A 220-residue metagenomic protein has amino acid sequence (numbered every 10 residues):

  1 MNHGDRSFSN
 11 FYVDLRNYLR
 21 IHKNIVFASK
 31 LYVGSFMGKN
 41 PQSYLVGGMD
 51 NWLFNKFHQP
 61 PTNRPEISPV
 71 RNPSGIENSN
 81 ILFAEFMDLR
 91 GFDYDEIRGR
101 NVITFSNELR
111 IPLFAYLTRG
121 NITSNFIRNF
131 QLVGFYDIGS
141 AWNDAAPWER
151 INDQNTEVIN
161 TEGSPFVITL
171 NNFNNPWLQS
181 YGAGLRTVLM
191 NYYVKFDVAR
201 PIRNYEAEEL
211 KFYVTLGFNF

Functional and structural regions predicted by a protein language model:
M1-G120, F126, W142, T156: C-terminal outer-membrane beta-barrel translocator/porin domains of Gram-negative envelope proteins and their
M1-S7, I97-N101, N175, P201-F212: Solvent-exposed loop/turn segments connecting transmembrane beta-strands in outer-membrane beta-barrel proteins
F27-L31, F105, F130-G134, A183 (+2 more regions): Transmembrane beta-strands of outer-membrane beta-barrel proteins
V102, P176-G184, N191, K211: Short amphipathic alpha-helical segments
F114, I138-N143, M190-Y192, P201-R203: Short Gly/Pro-enriched loop/turn and capping motifs at secondary-structure junctions
Q131-Y181: Outer-membrane beta-barrel transmembrane domain signature
Q179, A183-V188, F196-A199, R203: Subset of outer-membrane beta-barrel
T187-L189, E209-F220: Outer-membrane beta-barrel "beta-signal"
